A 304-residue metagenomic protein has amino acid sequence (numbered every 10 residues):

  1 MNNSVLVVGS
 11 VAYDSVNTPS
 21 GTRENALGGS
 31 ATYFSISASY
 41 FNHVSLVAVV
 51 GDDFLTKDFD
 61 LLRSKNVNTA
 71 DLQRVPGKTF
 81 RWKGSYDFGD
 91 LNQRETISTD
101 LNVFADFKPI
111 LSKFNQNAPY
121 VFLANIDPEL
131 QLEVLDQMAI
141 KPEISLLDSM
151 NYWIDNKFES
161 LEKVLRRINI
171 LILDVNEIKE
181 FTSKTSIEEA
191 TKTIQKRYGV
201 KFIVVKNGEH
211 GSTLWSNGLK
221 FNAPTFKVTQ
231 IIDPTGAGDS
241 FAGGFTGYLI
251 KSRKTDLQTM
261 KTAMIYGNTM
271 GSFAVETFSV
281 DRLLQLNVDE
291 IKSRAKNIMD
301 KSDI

Functional and structural regions predicted by a protein language model:
M1-N3, E188-I304: Conserved phosphate-binding/catalytic region of the ribokinase-like
N2-N3, Y13-N25, Y40-F122, D136-K141 (+1 more regions): Conserved N-terminal subdomain of the carbohydrate kinase-like
N3-L6, P119-Y120, I144, I170 (+1 more regions): Structural motif
G29-S39, L135: Histidine-anchored nucleotide/phosphate-binding helix
I36, W82-S85, G211-W215: Short beta-strand scaffold segments in enzyme catalytic cores
G51-D53, N125-L130, M150-I154: Short beta->alpha connector loops
D58, L130-Q137, E159-K163: A short acidic, amphipathic alpha-helical/loop segment
A139-E143, W153-N222: Conserved phosphate/ATP/ADP-binding segment of small-molecule kinases
